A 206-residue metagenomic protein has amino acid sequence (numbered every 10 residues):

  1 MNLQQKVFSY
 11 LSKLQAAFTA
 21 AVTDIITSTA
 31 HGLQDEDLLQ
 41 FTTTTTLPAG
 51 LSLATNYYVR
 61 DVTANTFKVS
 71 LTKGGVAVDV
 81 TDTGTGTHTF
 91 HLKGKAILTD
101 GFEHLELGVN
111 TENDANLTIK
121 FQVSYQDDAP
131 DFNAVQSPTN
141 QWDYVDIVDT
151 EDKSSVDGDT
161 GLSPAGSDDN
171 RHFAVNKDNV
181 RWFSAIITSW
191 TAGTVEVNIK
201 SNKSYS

Functional and structural regions predicted by a protein language model:
N2, A30-H31, Y125: Predominantly extracellular/luminal regions of secreted and cell-surface proteins, especially disulfide-bonded
N2, K6-L11, K93-F102, N140-S206: Beta-sandwich interaction modules
L14-L92, W190: Small/polar beta-strand repeat architecture
H31-Q34, F102, N113-L117: Short proline/glycine-enriched turn/loop motifs at strand-loop junctions of beta-rich domains
L39, G101-E112, I186-I187: A short beta-strand element within beta-rich, extracytoplasmic domains of secreted/secretory-pathway proteins
L47, N110-T118, S189-V195: Extended, low-complexity, turn-rich repeat/linker tracts enriched in Gly/Pro/Ser/Thr and Asp/Glu that occur
G74-T81, Q126-K153: Acidic Ser/Thr/Pro-rich low-complexity disordered segments that often serve as glycosylated linkers/stalks around
A115-Q136, V197-N202: Short, surface-exposed beta-strand/strand-loop-strand elements in extracellular ectodomains
